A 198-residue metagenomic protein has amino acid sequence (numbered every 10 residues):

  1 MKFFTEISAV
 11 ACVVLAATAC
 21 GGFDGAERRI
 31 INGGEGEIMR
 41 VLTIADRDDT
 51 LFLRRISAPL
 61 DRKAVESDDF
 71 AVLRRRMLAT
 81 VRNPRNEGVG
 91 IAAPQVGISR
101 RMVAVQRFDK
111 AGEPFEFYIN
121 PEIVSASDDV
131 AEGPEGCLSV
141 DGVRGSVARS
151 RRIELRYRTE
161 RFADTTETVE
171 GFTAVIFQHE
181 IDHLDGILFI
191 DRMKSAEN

Functional and structural regions predicted by a protein language model:
M1-T18: Sec-dependent bacterial lipoprotein signal peptides
C20-N198: Positively charged
